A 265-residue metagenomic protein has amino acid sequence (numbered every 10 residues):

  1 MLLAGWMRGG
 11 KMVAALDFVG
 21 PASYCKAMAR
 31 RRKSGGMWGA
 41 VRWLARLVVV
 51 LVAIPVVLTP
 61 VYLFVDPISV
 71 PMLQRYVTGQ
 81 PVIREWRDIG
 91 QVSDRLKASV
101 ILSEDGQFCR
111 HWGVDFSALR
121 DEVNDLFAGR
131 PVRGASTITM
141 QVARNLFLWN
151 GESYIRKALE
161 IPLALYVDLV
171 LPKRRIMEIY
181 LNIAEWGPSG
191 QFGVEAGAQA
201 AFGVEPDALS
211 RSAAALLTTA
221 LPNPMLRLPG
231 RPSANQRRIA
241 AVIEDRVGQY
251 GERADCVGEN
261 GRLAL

Functional and structural regions predicted by a protein language model:
L2-L3, L16: Leucine-biased recognition of intrinsically disordered, low-complexity hydrophobic segments
V13, F18, S23-L265: Juxtamembrane regions of bacterial inner-membrane/periplasmic proteins, predominantly the peptidoglycan biogenesis
